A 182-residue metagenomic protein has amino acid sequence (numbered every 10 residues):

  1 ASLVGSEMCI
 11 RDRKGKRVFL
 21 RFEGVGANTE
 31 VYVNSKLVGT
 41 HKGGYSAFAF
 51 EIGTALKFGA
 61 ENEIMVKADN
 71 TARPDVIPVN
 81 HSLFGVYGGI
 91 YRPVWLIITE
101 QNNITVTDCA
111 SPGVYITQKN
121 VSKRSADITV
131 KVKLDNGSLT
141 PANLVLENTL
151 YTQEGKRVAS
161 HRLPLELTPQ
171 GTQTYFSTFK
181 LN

Functional and structural regions predicted by a protein language model:
A1-I10: Single conserved hydrophobic/aromatic residue that forms the stacking wall/gate of nucleotide- or nucleobase-binding
E7, G24, L37, A68 (+4 more regions): Hydrophobic beta-strand positions in extracellular immunoglobulin-like domains
R11-F19: Extended extracellular/luminal ectodomain segments enriched in beta-structured repeat modules
V18, A60-N62, L144: Exposed beta-strand face motif in extracellular beta-rich ectodomains
E23-N28, L139: Short proline/glycine-enriched turn/loop motifs at strand-loop junctions of beta-rich domains
Y32-H81, P164, T168-N182: Beta-strand-rich ligand-recognition modules
V33, S125-E166, Q173-S177: Beta-strand-rich binding/interaction modules
G53-I128: An acidic-aromatic loop/edge-strand motif
